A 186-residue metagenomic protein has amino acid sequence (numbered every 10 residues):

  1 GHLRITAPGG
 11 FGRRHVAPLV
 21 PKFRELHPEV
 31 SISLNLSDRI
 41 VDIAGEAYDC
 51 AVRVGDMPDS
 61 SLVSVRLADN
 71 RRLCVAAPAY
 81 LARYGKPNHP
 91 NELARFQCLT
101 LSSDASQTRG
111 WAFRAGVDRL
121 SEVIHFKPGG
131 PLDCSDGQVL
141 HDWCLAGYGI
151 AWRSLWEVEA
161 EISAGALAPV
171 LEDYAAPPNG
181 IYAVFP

Functional and structural regions predicted by a protein language model:
G1-V63: Central regulatory/effector-binding core of bacterial HTH transcription factors
R4-T6, A51, L99, A151 (+1 more regions): Short, well-ordered beta-strand segments
P8, A77, P186: Residue-level recognition of the GNAT/N-acetyltransferase active site
F23, I32-L34, W143, L167 (+1 more regions): Hydrophobic packing within well-folded, soluble alpha/beta domains
G45, M57-I181: C-terminal regulatory
